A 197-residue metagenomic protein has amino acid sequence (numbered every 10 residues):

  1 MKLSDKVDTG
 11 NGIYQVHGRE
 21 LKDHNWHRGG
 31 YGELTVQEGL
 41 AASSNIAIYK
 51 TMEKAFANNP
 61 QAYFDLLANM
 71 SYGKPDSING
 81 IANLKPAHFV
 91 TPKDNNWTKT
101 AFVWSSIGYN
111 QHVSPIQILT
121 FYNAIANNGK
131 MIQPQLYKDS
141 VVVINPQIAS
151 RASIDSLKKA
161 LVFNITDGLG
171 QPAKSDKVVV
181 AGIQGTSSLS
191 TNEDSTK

Functional and structural regions predicted by a protein language model:
M1-K197: Beta-lactam-recognizing serine transpeptidase/beta-lactamase-like catalytic domain environment
